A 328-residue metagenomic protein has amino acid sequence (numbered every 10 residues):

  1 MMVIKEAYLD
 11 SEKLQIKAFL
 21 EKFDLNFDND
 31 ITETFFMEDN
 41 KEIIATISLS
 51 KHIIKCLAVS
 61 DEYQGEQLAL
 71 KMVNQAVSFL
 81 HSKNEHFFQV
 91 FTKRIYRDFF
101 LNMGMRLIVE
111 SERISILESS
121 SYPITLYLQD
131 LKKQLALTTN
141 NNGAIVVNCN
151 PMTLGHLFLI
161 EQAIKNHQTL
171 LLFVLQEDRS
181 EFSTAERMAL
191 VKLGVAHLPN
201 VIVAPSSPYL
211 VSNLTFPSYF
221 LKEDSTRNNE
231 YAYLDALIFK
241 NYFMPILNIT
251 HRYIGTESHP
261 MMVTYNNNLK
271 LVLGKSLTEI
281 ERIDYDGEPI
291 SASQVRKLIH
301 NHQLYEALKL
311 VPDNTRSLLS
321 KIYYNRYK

Functional and structural regions predicted by a protein language model:
M1-F27: Short amphipathic alpha-helix that is part of the acyltransferase structural core
I16, T34-M37, Q89-T92: Short, hydrophobic beta-strand segments that form beta-sheet elements in well-ordered domains
T32, I54, N140: Short coil/loop residues immediately preceding or within conserved phosphate-binding loops of NTP-utilizing enzyme
E33-A45: Conserved beta-hairpin
S50-E62: Conserved acetyl-CoA binding element of GNAT-fold acetyltransferases
Y63, Q67-Q75, G155: Conserved acetyl-CoA pyrophosphate-binding loop and the N-cap/start of the following alpha-helix in GNAT-like
K71-K83, F87-T92: Mid-chain, well-packed structural core segment of small domains
F79, T92, Y96-K328: Nucleotidyltransferase catalytic core that binds NTPs
